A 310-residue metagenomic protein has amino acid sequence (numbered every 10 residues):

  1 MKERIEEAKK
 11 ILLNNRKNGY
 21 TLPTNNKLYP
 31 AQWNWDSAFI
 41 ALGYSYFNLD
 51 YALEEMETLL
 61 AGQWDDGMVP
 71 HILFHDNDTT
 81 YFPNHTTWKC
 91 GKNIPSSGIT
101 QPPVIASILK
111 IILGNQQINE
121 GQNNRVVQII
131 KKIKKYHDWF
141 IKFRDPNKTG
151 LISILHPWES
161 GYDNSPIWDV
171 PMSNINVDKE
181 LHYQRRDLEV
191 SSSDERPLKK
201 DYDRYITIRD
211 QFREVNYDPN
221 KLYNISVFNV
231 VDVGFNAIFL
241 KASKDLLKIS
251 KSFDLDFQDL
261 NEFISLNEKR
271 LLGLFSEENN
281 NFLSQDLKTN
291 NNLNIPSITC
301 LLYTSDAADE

Functional and structural regions predicted by a protein language model:
M1-Q32, L53-E54, T58, D66-I72 (+3 more regions): Low-complexity, Ser/Thr/Pro/Gly-enriched N-terminal "stalk/linker" regions
Y20-A38, L42-Y46, P83-P102, K221-I238 (+1 more regions): Solvent-exposed loop and edge beta-strand segments that line ligand/cofactor-binding and catalytic clefts
L42-Y46, S107-G114, K241-K251: Short glycine/serine- and small hydrophobic-enriched flexible loop segments
Y46-L49, L255: Alpha-helix boundary/capping and short turn/kink residues
L49-H137, I141-W158, F263, N267-K288: Helix-terminus loop motifs that line ligand-binding clefts
T79-K89, N93, K142-V230: Active-site lining segments of carbohydrate-active enzymes
V231-L271: Extended amphipathic alpha-helical segments enriched in small hydrophobics
Y303-E310: Conserved small/polar residues in nucleotide/adenosyl-binding loops
